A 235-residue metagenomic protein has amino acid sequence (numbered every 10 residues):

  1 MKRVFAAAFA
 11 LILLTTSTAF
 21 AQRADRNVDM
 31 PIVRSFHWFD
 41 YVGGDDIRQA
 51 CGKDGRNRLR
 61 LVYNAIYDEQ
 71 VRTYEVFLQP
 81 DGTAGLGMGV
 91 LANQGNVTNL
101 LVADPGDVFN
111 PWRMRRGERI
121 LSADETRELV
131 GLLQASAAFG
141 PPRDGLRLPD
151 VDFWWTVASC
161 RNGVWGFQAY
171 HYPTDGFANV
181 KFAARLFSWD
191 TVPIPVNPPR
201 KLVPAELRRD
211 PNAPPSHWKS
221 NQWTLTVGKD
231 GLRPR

Functional and structural regions predicted by a protein language model:
M1-V4: Positively charged n-region of N-terminal signal peptides that target proteins for export
A6-T16: Bacterial N-terminal signal peptides
S17-A21: Sec/Tat signal peptide C-region and signal peptidase I cleavage site
Q22-R235: Function-determining sites in protein domains
